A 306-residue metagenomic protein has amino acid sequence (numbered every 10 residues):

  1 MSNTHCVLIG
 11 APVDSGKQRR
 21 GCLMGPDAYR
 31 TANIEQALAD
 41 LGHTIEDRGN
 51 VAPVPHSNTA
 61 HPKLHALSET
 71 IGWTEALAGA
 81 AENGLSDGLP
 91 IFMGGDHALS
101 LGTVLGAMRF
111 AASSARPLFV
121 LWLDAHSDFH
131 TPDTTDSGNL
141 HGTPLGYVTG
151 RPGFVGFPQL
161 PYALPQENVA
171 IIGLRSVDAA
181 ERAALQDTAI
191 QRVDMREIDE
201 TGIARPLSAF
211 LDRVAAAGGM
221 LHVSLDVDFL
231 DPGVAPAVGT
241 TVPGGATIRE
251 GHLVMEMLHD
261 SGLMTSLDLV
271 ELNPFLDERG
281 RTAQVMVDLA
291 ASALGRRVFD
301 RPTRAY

Functional and structural regions predicted by a protein language model:
M1-S2, A111-A115, S137-G138, L160-L164 (+2 more regions): Solvent-exposed alpha-helices and their adjacent loops that cap or buttress functional pockets in soluble metabolic
S2-V13, Q18-F92, L99, T103 (+2 more regions): Catalytic cores of soluble, metal-dependent hydrolases
L85, L89-P158, S261: Active-site histidine-anchored catalytic micro-motif
G88-P90, Q166-A170: Short active-site oxyanion
W122-A125, T149, G173-S176, D194-R196 (+1 more regions): Short, structured patches in soluble enzyme cores that scaffold and shape functional sites
A170-D178, T247-R249: A general structural motif
V177-Q186: Short, glycine/polar-rich helix-capping loops at beta-to-alpha or helix-loop-helix junctions that flank or form
